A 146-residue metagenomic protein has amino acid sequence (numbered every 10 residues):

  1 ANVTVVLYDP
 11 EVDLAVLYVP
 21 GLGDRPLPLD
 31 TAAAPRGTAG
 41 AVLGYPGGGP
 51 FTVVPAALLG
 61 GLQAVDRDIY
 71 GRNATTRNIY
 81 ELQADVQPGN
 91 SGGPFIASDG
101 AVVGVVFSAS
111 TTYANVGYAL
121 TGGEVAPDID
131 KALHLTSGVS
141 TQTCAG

Functional and structural regions predicted by a protein language model:
A1-T52, T136-S140: Conserved active-site neighborhood of the chymotrypsin/trypsin-like protease fold
P20-P26, V53-T143: Active-site region of chymotrypsin-like
